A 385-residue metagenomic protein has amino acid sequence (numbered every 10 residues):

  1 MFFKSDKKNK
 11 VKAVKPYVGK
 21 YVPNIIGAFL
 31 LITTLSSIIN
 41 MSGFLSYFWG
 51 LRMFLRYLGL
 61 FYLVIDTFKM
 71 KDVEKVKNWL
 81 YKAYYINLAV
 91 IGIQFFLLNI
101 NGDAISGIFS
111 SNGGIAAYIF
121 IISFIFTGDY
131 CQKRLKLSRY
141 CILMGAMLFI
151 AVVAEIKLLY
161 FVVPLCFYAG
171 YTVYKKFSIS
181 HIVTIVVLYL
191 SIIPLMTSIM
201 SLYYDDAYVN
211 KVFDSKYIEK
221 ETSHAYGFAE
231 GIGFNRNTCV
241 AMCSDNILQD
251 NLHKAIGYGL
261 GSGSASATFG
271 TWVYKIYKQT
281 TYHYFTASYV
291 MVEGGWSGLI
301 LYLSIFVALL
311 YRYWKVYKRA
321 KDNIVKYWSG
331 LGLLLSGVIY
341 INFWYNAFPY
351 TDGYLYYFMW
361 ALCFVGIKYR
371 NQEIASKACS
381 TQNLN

Functional and structural regions predicted by a protein language model:
M1-K10, F120-K133, L299-A320: Hydrophobic, aromatic-rich transmembrane alpha-helices and their immediate juxtamembrane boundary segments
M1-T34, E74-N78, F126-S138, S180-L188 (+1 more regions): Transmembrane signal-anchor hairpin modules in multi-pass inner-membrane enzymes, especially those that act on
Y17-T34, M41-F68, W79, Y84 (+1 more regions): Aromatic-anchored transmembrane helix interface
D72-N101, S110-Y174: Alpha-helical transmembrane segments of multi-pass inner-membrane proteins
N101, I105-S106, E230-S297, Y313-A320: Long extracytoplasmic/lumenal interhelical loops at the membrane interface of multi-pass membrane proteins
I122-I125, R312, L331-N385: Transmembrane alpha-helices of multi-pass inner-membrane enzymes
F149-V153, Y174-Y226, L248-Q249: A membrane-periplasm/extracellular boundary helix in multi-pass inner-membrane enzymes that assemble envelope glycans
F285, V292, L310-Y345: Loop-to-helix entry and N-terminal half of a specific, functionally important transmembrane alpha helix in multi-pass
